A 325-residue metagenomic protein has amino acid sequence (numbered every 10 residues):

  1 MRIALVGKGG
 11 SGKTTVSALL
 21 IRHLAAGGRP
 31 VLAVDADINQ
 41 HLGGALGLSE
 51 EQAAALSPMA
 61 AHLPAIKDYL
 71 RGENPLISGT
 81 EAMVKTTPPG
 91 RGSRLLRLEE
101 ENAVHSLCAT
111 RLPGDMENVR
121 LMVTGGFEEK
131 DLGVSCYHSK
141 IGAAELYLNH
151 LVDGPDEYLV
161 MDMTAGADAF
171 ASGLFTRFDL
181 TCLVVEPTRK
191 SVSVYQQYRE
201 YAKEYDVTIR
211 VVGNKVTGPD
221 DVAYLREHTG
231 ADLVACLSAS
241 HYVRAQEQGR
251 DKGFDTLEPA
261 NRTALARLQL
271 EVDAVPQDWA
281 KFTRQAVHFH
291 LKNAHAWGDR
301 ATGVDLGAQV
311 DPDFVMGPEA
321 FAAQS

Functional and structural regions predicted by a protein language model:
L5: Hydrophobic anchor at the beta1->P-loop junction of P-loop NTPases
G9-G10: Walker A (P-loop) phosphate-binding loop of P-loop NTPases
K13: Conserved lysine of the Walker
L19, V134-G253: Conserved catalytic-core segment of NTP-binding enzymes
A25-D115: N-terminal phosphate/diphosphate-binding loop that engages ATP/GTP or pyrophosphate donors across diverse enzyme folds
A33, V119-L121, L233-C236: Conserved beta-strand scaffold positions in the cores of enzyme catalytic domains, especially in NTP/NDP-utilizing
R94-G114, V123-L159: Cytosolic-facing regulatory segments adjacent to core modules
Y201-S325: C-terminal lobe/tail of nucleotide-utilizing enzymes
